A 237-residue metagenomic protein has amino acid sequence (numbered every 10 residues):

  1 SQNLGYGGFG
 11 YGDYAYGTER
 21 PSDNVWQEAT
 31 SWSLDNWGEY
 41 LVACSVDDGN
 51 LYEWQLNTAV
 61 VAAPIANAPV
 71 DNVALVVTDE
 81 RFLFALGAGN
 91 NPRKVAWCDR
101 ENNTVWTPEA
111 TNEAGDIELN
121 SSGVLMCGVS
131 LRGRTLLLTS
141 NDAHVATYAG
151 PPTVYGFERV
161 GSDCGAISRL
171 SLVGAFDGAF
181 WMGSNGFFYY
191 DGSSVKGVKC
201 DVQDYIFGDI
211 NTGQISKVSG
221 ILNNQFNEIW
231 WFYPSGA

Functional and structural regions predicted by a protein language model:
S1-W32, W37: Leucine-centric amphipathic alpha-helical interface motifs
G17, P21-Q27, L56-V77: Asp-box/WD-like beta-propeller blade repeats and closely related beta-sheet repeat scaffolds
G17-E19, D23, E109-E118: A short helix->beta-strand "capping" segment at the edge of beta-propeller domains
S31-D35, C44, A74-V77, C127-G128: Short, charge-rich binding segments
L34, R81-F82, N120-A237: Beta-sheet-dominated scaffold domains
L51-A63, N91-D116, A146-G156, F188-V202: Surface-exposed loop/turn elements that mediate protein-protein interactions on large endomembrane-trafficking
A74-N102: Solenoidal tandem-repeat scaffolds enriched in leucines and small polar residues
